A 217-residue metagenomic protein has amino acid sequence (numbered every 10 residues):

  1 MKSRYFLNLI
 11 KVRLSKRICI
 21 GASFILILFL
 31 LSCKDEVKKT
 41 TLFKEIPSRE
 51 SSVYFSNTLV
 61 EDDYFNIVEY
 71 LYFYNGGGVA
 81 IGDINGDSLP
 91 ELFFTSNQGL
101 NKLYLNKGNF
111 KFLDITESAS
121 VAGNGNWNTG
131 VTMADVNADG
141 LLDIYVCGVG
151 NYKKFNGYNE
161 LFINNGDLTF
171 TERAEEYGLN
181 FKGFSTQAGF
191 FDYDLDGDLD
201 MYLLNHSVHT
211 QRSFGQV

Functional and structural regions predicted by a protein language model:
M1, C33-V217: Acidic, glycine/proline-rich Ca2+-coordinating loop motifs
M1-K16: N-terminal secretory signal peptides that target proteins for export/translocation
R13, L26-L28, N137: N-terminal non-cleavable signal-anchor helices
K16-C19, E69: Alpha-helical transmembrane segments of integral membrane proteins
I20-L30: Bacterial N-terminal signal peptides
